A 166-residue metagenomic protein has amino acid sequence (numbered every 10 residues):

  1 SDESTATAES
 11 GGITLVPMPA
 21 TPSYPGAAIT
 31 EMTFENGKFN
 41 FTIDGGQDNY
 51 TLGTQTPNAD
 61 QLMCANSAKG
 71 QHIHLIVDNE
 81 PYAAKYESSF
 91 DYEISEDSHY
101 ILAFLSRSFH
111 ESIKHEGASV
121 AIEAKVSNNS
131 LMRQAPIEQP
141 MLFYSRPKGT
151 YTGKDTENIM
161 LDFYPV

Functional and structural regions predicted by a protein language model:
A6-E35, S127-K154: Short, compositionally biased P/S/T/A/G/V-rich stretches that sit at domain boundaries
M32-P57, T150-P165: Contiguous beta-strand segments within globular domains
F39, G45, S95-R107, F163: Short, well-structured beta-strand segments within conserved domains
I73-L75: Short beta-strand elements bearing conserved aromatic residues within extracellular beta-rich modules
N79-E87: Short beta-strand segments within Ig-like beta-sandwich modules, predominantly Fibronectin type-III
Y82, S106-H115: Short acidic/polar inter-strand loop motif in beta-rich domains
F90-Y92: Short strand-edge motifs at loop-to-beta-strand transitions and within beta-strands of extracellular beta-rich domains
H115-S130: Extended, polar beta-sheet/loop recognition surfaces of beta-rich domains that mediate binding to diverse ligands
